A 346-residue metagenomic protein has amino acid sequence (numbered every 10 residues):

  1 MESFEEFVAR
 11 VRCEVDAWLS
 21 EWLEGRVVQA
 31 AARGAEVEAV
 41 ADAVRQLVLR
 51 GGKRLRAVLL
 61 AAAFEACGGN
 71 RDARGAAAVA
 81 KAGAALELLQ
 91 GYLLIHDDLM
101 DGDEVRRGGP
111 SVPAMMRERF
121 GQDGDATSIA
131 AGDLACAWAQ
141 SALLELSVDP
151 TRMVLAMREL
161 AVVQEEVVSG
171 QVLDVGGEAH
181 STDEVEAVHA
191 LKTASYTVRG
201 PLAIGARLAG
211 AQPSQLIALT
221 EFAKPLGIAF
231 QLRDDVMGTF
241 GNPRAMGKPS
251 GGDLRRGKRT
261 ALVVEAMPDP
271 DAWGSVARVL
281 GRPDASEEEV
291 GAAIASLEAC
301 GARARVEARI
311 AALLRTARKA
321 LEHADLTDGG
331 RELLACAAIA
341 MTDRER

Functional and structural regions predicted by a protein language model:
M1-R346: All-alpha prenyltransferase/terpene-synthase fold signal
